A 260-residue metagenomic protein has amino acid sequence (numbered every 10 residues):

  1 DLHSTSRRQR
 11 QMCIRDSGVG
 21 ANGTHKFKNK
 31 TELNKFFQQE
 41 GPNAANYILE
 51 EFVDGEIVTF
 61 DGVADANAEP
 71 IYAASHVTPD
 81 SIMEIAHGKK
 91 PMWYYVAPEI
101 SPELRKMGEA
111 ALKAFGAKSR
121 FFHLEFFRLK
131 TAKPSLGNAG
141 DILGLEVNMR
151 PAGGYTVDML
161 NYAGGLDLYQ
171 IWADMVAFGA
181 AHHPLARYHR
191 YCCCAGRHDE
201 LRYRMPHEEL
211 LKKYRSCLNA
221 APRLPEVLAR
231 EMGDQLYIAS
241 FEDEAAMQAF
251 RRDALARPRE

Functional and structural regions predicted by a protein language model:
D1-R10: Single conserved hydrophobic/aromatic residue that forms the stacking wall/gate of nucleotide- or nucleobase-binding
S6, D16-S17, I85, L228-M232: Short, flexible turn/loop "capping" segments at secondary-structure junctions
R7-R8, F27-T31, P206, D243: Alpha-helix N-cap recognition
Q11-K26: Conserved anion/nucleotide-ligand pocket segment
G20-A21, G55-I57, H189, E231: Short acidic/glycine-enriched loop/turn segments that link adjacent beta-strands
E51-A117, F121, R128, A132 (+3 more regions): ATP-dependent carboxylate/phosphate-activation module, predominantly the ATP-grasp catalytic core and closely related
A173-E260: Peripheral (often C-terminal) accessory segments that flank ATP-dependent C-N-forming ligase machineries
